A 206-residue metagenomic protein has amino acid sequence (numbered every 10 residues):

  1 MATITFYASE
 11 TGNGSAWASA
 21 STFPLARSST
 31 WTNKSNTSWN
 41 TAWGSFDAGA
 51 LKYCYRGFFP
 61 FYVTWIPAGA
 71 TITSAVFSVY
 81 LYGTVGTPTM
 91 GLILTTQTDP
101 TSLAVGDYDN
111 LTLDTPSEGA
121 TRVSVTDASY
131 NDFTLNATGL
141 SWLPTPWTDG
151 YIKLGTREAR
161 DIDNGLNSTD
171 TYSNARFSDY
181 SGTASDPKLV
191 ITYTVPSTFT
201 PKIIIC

Functional and structural regions predicted by a protein language model:
M1-V63, L94, T98-T101, D109 (+4 more regions): Flexible, small-residue-rich N-terminal segments that precede or flank a structured functional core
E10, L81-Y151, G182-T183: Beta-strand-rich interaction/scaffold domains
K52-Y53, V63-T73, W142-W147: Extracellular/lumenal carbohydrate-interaction signature centered on repeated Trp-anchored short motifs
C54-R56, I72, A128, D149 (+1 more regions): A general secondary-structure signal for short beta-strands and their flanking turns/coil in non-transmembrane regions
F59-F61, T71-G83, L189: A short beta-strand element within beta-rich, extracytoplasmic domains of secreted/secretory-pathway proteins
V63-W65, L81, A137-G139, E158 (+1 more regions): Short, flexible loop/turn elements at secondary-structure junctions
T145-N167: Extracellular beta-strand ligand-recognition surfaces/modules
S197-C206: Viral virion structural and adsorption modules
